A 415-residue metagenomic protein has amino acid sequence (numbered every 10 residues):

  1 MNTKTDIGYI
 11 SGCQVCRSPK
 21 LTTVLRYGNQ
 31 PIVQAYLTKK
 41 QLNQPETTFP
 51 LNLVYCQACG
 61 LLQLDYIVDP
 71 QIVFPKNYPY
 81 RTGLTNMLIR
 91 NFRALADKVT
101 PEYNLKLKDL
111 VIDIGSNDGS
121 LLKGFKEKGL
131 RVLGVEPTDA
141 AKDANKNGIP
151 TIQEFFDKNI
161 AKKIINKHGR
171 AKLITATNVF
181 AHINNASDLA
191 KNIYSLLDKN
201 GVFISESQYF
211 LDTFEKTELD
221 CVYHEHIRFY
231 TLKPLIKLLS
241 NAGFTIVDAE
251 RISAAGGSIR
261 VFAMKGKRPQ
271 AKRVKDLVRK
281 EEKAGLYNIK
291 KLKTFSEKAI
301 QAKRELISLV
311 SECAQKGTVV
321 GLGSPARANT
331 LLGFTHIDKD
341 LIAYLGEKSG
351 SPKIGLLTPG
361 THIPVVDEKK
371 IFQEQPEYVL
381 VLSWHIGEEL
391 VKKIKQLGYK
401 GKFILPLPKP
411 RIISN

Functional and structural regions predicted by a protein language model:
N2-N86, E250: N-terminal juxtadomain amphipathic helix that follows a signal peptide/anchor or precedes a small N-terminal auxiliary
I32, F203-R228, L232-P234: Short, glycine-/aromatic-enriched active-site segment of Class I SAM-dependent methyltransferases
L107-N117, V319-L322: Conserved class I S-adenosyl-L-methionine
L121-N159, Y344-E347, P352-K353: Class I SAM-dependent methyltransferase SAM/SAH-binding core
K172-T175: A conserved beta-strand element that flanks and buttresses the S-adenosyl-L-methionine
S187-V202: A short glycine-rich, Lys/Arg-flanked "PGG" loop and its adjoining helix->strand segment in the class I
N200-Q208, K402-P408: Conserved beta-strand signature within the Rossmann-like core of class I S-adenosyl-L-methionine
G256-K298: Flexible, glycine-/basic-rich loop-and-beta segments that form/coincide with the SAM-dependent methyltransferase
